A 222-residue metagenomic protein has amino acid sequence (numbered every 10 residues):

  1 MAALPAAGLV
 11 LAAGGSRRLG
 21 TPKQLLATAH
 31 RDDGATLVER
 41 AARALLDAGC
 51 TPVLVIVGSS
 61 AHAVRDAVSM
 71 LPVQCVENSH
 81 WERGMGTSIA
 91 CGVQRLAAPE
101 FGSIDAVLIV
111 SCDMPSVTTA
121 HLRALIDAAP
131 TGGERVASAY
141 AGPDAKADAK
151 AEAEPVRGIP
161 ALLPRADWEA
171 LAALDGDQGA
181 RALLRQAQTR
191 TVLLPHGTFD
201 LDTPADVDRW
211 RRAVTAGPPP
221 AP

Functional and structural regions predicted by a protein language model:
M1-L4, E169-P222: Conserved alpha/beta core of the MobA/IspD/sugar-nucleotide pyrophosphorylase nucleotidyltransferase superfamily
A2-H62: N-terminal glycine-rich phosphate-binding loop and ensuing alpha1 helix
L25, C75, R135-A137, T189-T191 (+1 more regions): Conserved beta-strand scaffold positions in the cores of enzyme catalytic domains, especially in NTP/NDP-utilizing
G49, S69-P72, R185-A187: Short, structured coil segments at secondary-structure junctions
H62-V68: Acidic helix N-cap motif at the loop->helix transition within catalytic regions of sugar-transfer enzymes
P72-R83: Conserved donor nucleotide-binding strand/loop of the catalytic core
E82-R165, E169-A172: Conserved beta-loop-beta/alpha segment of the NTase-like Rossmann-fold superfamily that binds/positions NTPs
